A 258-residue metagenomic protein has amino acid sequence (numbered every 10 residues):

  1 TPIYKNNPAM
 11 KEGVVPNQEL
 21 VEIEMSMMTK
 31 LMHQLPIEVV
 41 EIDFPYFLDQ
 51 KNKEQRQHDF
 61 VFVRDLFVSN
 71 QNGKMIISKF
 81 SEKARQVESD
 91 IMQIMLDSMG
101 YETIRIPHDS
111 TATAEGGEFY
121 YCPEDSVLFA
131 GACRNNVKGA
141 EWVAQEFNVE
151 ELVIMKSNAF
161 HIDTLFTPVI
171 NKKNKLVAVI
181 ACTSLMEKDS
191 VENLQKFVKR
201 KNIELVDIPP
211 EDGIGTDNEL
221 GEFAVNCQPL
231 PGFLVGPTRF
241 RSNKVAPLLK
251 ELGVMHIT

Functional and structural regions predicted by a protein language model:
T1-T258: The feature marks the mature, well-folded catalytic cores of soluble enzymes
